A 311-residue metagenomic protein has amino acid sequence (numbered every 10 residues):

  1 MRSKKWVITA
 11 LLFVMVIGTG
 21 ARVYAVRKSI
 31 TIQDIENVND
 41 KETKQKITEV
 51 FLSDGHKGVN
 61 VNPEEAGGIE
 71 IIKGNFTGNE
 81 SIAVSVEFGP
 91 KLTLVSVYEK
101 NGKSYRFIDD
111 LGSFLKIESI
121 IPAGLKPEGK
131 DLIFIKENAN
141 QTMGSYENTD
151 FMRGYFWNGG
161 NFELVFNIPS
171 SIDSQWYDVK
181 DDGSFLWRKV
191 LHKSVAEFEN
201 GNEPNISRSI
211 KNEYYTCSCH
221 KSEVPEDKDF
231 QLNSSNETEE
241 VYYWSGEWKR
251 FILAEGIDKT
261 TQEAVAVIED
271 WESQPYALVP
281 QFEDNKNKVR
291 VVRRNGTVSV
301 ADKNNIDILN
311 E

Functional and structural regions predicted by a protein language model:
M1-L11: N-terminal Sec-pathway targeting helices
A10-T19: Hydrophobic membrane-insertion alpha-helices, especially the h-region of bacterial N-terminal signal peptides
G18-G112, V265, N305-E311: Terminal domain-start segments
G18-K46, T142-E311: Acidic, small-residue rich beta-repeat scaffolds with periodic aromatic anchors
G55-G68, L111-A123, D173-K180, S184-V190 (+1 more regions): Repeat-based blade/solenoid architectures
E65-F76, L115-F134, H192-E199: Beta-propeller blade termini
K73-F88, L125-T142, G201-E213: Acidic/hydrophobic-patterned starts of short beta strands in beta-sheet-rich repeat architectures
Y98-K126, N161-F166, Y242, E311: A short, surface-exposed interaction/processing loop segment used at functional sites
